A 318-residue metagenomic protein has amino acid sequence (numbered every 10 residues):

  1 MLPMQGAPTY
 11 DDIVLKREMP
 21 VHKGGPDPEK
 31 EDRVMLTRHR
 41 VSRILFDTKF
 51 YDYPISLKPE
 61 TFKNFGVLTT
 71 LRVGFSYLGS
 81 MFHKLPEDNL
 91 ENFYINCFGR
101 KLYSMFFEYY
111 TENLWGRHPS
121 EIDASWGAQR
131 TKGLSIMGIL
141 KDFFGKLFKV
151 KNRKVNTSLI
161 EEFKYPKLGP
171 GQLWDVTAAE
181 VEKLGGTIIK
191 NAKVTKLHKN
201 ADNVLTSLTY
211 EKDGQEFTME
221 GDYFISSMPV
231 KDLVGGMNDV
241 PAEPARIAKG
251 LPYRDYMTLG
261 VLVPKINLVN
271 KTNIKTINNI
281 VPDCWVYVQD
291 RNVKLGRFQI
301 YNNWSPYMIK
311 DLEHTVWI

Functional and structural regions predicted by a protein language model:
M1-M81, K132: Dinucleotide-binding Rossmann-like beta1-alpha1 core, especially the glycine-rich loop that anchors the ADP
L2-Q5, F98, W115, M237: A broad structural signal for alpha-helix termini and local helix breaks/kinks
P3, D123-A124, G260: A structural signal for the main folded, soluble domain(s) of proteins
P28, M35-T37, K190, R254 (+1 more regions): Short solvent-exposed loop/turn micro-motifs enriched in small/polar/acidic residues
T48, Y94, T111, T177 (+3 more regions): A residue-level signal for conserved active-site and pocket-lining positions in enzyme catalytic cores
K58-T61, F65-G66, T70-K199, T206 (+1 more regions): Active-site/ligand-binding neighborhood in enzyme catalytic cores
A192-V316: Mid-domain catalytic core of redox enzymes that form a hydrophobic substrate pocket/lid adjacent to a catalytic redox
